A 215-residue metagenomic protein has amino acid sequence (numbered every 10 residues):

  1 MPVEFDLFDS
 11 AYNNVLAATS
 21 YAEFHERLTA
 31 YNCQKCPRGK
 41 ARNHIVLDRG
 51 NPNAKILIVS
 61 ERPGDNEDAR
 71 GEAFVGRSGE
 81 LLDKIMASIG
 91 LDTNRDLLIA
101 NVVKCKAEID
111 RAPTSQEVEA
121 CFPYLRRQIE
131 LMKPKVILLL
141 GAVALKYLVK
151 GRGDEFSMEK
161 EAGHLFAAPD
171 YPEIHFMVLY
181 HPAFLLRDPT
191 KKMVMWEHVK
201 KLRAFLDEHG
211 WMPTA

Functional and structural regions predicted by a protein language model:
M1-A215: A polyanion-binding, active-site-adjacent surface
